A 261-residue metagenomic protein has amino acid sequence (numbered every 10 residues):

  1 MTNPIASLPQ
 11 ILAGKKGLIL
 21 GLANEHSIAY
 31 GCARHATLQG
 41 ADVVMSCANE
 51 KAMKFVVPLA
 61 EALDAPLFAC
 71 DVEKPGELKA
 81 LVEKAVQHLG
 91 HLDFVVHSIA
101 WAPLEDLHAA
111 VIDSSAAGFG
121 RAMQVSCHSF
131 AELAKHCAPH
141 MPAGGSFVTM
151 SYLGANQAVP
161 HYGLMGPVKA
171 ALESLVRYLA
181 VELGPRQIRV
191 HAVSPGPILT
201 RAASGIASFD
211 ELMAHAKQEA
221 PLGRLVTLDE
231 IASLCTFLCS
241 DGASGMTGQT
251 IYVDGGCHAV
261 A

Functional and structural regions predicted by a protein language model:
I5, P185, P195-A220, E230 (+1 more regions): A glycine/serine/threonine-rich, flexible loop-to-helix segment that serves as the NAD(P) cofactor-binding "lid"
I5, T236, T247-A261: Short C-terminal tail/terminal secondary-structure segment of NAD(P)H-dependent dehydrogenase/reductase domains
P9-M45: Canonical Rossmann dinucleotide-binding motif of NAD(H)/NADP(H)-dependent dehydrogenases/reductases, specifically
G21-R34, A100-P139, A143-P185, P197-L199 (+2 more regions): Catalytic loop of short-chain dehydrogenase/reductase
F68-K79, E83-Q87, F94-G120, P139 (+2 more regions): Conserved mid-core segment of classical short-chain dehydrogenase/reductases
G184, R189, M246-G248: Short, small/polar-rich loop/turn modules that mediate ligand/substrate recognition or access, typified
R189-L199, C239, Y252-D254: Conserved SDR Rossmann-fold cofactor-binding beta-strand/turn motif
A220-I231, G242: A conserved structural motif in NAD(P)-dependent oxidoreductases
